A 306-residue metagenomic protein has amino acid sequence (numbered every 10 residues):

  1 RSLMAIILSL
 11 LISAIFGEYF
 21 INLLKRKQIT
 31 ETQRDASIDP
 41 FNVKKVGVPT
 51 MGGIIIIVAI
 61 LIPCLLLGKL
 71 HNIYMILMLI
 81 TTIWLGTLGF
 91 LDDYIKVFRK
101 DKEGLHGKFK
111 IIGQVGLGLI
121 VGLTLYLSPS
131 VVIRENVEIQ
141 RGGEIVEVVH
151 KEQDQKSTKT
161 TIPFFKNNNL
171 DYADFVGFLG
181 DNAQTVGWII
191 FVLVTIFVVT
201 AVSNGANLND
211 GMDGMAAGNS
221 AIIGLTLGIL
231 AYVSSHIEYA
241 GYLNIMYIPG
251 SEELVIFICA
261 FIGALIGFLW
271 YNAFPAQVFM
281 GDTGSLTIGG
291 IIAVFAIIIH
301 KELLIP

Functional and structural regions predicted by a protein language model:
R1-L23, V58-T87, I120-T160, I190-P306: Alpha-helical transmembrane segments
Y19-K44, Y94-E103, Q153-F165: Cytosolic, membrane-interface loops and tails of multi-pass inner-membrane proteins
A36-K45, K100, V176-A183, G241-P249 (+1 more regions): Short juxtamembrane and helix-loop transition motifs at transmembrane-helix boundaries in membrane proteins
K45-I57, F109-V115: Select subsegments of transmembrane alpha-helices in polytopic membrane proteins, especially boundary-proximal
G52, D93, D282: Divalent metal-coordination and catalytic microenvironments
H71-L79, F98-G113: Membrane-interfacial loop-to-helix junctions in multi-pass inner-membrane proteins
K166-F197, S203: Individual transmembrane alpha-helix segments
